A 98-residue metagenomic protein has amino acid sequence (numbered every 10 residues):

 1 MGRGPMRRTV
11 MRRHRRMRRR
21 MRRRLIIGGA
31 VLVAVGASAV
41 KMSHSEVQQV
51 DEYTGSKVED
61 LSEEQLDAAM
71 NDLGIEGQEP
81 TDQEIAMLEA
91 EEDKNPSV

Functional and structural regions predicted by a protein language model:
M1-G28, A39-V98: N-terminal leader-region detector that preferentially activates on the first domain or presequence of a protein
A30-L32: Extended, charge-rich alpha-helical scaffolding segments
